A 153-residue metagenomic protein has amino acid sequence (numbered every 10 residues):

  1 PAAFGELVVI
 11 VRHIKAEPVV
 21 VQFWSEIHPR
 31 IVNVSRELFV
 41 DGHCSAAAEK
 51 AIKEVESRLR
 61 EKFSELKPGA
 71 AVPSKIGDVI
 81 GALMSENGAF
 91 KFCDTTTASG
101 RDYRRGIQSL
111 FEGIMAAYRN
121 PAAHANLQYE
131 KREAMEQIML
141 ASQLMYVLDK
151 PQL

Functional and structural regions predicted by a protein language model:
P1-L110, I114, L127-M135, Y146 (+1 more regions): Amphipathic alpha-helical interface elements
A123-H124: Histidine-centered active-site/metal-ligand motif
M139: Conserved catalytic or regulatory cores that recognize and/or transform ribose-phosphate-containing ligands
